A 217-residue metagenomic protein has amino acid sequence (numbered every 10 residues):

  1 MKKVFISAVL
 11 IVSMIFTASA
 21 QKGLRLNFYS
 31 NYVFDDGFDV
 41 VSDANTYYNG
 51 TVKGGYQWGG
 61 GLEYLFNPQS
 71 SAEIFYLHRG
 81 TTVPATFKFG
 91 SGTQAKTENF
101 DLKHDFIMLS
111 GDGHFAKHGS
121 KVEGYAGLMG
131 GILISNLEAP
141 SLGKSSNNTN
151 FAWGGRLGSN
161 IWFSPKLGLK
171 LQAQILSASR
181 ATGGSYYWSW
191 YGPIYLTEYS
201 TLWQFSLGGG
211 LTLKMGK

Functional and structural regions predicted by a protein language model:
M1-G23, G216-K217: Cleavable N-terminal export/targeting peptides
G23-L26, S30-F34, E63-P140, I161-F163 (+1 more regions): Gram-negative (and chloroplast) outer-membrane scaffold detector with strong preference for beta-barrel transmembrane
Y29-D35, Q174-G184: Short, solvent-exposed beta-strand-terminating loops
V33-W58, N148-T149: Surface-exposed strand-loop-strand hairpins of Gram-negative outer-membrane beta-barrel proteins
F38-N45, P84-S91, N136-K144, T182-S189: Outer-membrane beta-barrel translocator domains and adjoining extracellular loop/strand segments of Gram-negative
G50-Y56, D101-F106, N147-A152, Y199-W203: Short sequence motifs at beta-strands and strand-loop junctions characteristic of Gram-negative outer-membrane
G127-I175: A charged, solvent-exposed segment within the mature domains of Sec-exported extracytoplasmic proteins
W190-T197: Low-complexity, intrinsically disordered Gly/Pro/Thr-rich segments
